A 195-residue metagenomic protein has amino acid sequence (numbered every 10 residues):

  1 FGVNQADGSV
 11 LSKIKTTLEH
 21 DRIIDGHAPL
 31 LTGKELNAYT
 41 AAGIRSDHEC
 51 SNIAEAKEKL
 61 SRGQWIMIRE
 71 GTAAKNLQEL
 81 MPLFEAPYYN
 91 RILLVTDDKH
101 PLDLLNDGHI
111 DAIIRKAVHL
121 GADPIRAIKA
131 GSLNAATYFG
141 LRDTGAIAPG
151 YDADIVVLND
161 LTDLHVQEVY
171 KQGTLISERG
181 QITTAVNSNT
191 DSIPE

Functional and structural regions predicted by a protein language model:
G2-M67, A74-V95, L105-H119, R126: Histidine/acidic residue-rich metal-binding segments in metalloenzymes
K15, E35-N37, K57, P101 (+3 more regions): Residue-level signal for the start and early helices of compact helical domains
L31, S51, G71-A73, K99-P101 (+3 more regions): Short, glycine-/Ser/Thr-/acidic-enriched flexible segments
D47, D97-K99, D152-D154: Acidic side chains
M67-I68, V156: Paired acidic/hydrophobic, glycine-rich loop segments that form the ligand-binding mouth/hinge of periplasmic-binding
L105-H119, I125-E195: Active-site microenvironment of metallo-dependent hydrolases
